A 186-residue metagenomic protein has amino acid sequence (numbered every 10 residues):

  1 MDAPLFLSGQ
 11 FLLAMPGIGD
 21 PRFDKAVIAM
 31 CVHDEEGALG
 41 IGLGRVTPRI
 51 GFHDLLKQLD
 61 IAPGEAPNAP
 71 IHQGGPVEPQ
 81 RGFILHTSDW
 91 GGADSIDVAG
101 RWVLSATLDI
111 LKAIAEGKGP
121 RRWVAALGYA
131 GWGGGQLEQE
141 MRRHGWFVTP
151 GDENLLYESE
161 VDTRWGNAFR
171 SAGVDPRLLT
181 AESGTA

Functional and structural regions predicted by a protein language model:
M1-A125, Y129-A186: A short aromatic-anchored loop/beta-hairpin motif
